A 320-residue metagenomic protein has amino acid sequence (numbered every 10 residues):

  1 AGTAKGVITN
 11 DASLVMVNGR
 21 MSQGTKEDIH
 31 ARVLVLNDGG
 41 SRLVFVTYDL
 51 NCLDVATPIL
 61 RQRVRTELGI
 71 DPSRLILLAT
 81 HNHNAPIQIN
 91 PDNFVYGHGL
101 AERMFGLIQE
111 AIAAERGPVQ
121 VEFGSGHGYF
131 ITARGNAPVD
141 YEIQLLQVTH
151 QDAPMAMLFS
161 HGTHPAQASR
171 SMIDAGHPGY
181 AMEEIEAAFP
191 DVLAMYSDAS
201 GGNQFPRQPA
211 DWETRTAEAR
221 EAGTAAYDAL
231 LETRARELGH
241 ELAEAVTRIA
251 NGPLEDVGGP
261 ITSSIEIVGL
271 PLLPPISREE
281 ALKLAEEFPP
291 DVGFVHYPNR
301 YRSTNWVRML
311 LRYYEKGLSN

Functional and structural regions predicted by a protein language model:
A1-N320: Non-catalytic substrate/cofactor recognition surfaces at enzyme active-site rims
